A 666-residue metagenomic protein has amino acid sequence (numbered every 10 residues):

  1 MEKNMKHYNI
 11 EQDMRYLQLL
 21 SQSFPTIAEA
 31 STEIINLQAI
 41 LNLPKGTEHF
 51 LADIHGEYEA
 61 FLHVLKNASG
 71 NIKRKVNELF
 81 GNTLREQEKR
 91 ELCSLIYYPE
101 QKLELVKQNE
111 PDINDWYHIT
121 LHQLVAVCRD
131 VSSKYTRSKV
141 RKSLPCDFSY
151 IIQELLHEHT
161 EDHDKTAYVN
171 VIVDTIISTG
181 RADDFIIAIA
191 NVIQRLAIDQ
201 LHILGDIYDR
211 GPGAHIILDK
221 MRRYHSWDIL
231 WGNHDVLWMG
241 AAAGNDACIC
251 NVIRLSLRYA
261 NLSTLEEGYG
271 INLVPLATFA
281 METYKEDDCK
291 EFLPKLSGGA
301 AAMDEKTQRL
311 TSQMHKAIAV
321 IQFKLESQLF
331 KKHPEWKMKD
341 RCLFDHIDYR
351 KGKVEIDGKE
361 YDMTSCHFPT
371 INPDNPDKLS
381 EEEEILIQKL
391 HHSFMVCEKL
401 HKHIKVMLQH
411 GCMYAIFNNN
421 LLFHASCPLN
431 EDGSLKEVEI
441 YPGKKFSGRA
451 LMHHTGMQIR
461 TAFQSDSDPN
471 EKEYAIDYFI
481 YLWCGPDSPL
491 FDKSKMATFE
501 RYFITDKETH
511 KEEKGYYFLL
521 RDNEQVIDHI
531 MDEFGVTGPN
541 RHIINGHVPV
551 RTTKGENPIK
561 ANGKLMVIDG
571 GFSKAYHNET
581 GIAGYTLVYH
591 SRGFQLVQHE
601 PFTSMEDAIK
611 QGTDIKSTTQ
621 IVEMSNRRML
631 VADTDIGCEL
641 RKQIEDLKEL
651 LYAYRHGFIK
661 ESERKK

Functional and structural regions predicted by a protein language model:
E2-K666: Feature recognizes metal-dependent phosphohydrolase scaffolds
